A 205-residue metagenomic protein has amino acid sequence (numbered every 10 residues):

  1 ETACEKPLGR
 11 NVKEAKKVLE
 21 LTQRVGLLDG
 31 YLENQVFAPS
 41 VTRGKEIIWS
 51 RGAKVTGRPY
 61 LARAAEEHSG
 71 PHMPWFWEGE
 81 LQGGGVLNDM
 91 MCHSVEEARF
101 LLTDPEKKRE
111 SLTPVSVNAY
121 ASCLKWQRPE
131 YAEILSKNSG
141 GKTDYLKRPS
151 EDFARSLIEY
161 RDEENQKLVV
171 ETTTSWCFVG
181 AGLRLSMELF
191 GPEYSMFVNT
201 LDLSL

Functional and structural regions predicted by a protein language model:
E1, E5-P7: Short helix/strand-capping hinge loops at secondary-structure junctions that flank key functional elements
C4, D29-Y31, V198: Hydrophobic residues in well-ordered beta-strands that form the structural core
E5, L32, R63-A65, Y120 (+1 more regions): Alpha/beta-hydrolase-fold catalytic nucleophile elbow
G9-P74, S94-V95: A contiguous active-site-proximal alpha/beta segment in oxidoreductase catalytic domains
K16, V41-G44, P71-W77, R128-A132 (+2 more regions): Short aromatic-enriched loop/helix-cap "lid" or pocket-rim segments at secondary-structure transitions that line
Y60, A154, L185: Change "...and in nucleic-acid phosphodiester-cleaving endonucleases..." to "...and in nucleic-acid processing enzymes
P74-G182: Rossmann-like dinucleotide-binding domain that binds NAD(P)(H)
E164-N165, T174-L205: C-terminal active-site/capping subdomain that shapes the small-molecule cofactor and substrate pocket of enzyme
